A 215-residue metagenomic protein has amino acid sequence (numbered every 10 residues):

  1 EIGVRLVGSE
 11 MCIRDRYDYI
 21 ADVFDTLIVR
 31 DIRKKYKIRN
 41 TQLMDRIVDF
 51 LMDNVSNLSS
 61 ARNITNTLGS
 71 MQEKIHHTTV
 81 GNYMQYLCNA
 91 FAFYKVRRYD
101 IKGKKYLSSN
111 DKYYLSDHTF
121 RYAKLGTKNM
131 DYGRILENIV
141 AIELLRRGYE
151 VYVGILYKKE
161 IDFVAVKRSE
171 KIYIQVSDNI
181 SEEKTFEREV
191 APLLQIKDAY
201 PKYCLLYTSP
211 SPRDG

Functional and structural regions predicted by a protein language model:
E1-G8, I13, Y207-G215: Single conserved hydrophobic/aromatic residue that forms the stacking wall/gate of nucleotide- or nucleobase-binding
G3, K104-K105, L194: Short secondary-structure boundary/capping segments
R5, R147, V166, I196-A199 (+1 more regions): Alpha-helix C-cap/termination motif
Y17-R168: Accessory nucleic acid-recognition modules appended to NTPase machines
Y114, I174, Y203-L205: Hydrophobic/aromatic beta-strand patches that form the interior of the parallel beta-sheet core in alpha/beta enzyme
H118, V176-D178: Active-site donor-binding loop signature of nucleotide-sugar glycosyltransferases
G154, D178-S209, R213: Catalytic cores of nucleic-acid endonucleases
E170-I172: Structural motif
